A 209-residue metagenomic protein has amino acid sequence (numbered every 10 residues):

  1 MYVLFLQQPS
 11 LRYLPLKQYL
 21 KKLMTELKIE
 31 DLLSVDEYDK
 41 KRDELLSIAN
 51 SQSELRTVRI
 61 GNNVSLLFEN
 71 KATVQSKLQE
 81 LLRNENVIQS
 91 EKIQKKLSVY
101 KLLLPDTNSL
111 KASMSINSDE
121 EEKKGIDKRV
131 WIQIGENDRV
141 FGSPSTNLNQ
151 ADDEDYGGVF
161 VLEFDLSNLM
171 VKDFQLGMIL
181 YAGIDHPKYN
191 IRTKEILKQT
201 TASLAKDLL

Functional and structural regions predicted by a protein language model:
L6-Q8, K96: Compositionally biased, intrinsically disordered low-complexity segments
Q8-P9, Q18-Y19: Cationic, low-complexity basic patches in intrinsically disordered or flexible, solvent-exposed regions
Y19-L209: Charged, low-complexity intrinsically disordered segments
